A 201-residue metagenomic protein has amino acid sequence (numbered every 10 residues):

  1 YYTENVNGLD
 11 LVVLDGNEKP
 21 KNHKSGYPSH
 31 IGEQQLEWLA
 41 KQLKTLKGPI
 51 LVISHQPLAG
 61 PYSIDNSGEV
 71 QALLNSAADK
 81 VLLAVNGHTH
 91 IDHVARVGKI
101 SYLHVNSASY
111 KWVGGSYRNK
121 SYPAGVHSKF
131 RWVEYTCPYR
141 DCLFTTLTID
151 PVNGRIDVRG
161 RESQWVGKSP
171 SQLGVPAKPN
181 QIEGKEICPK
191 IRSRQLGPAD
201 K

Functional and structural regions predicted by a protein language model:
E4-N5, H93-D200: Binuclear metal-dependent phosphoesterase catalytic core
V6-N17: Active-site groove signature of glycoside hydrolases
D10-V12, H23-L103, C188-K190: His/acidic metal-ligating clusters that form di-metal
G16-S25, V126-W132: Short glycine/proline- and acidic residue-enriched helix-loop micro-motifs that form flexible lids or anion-recognition
N17-K19, P57-A59, H90-I91, S107-Y110 (+1 more regions): Short, solvent-exposed loop/turn segments at secondary-structure junctions
